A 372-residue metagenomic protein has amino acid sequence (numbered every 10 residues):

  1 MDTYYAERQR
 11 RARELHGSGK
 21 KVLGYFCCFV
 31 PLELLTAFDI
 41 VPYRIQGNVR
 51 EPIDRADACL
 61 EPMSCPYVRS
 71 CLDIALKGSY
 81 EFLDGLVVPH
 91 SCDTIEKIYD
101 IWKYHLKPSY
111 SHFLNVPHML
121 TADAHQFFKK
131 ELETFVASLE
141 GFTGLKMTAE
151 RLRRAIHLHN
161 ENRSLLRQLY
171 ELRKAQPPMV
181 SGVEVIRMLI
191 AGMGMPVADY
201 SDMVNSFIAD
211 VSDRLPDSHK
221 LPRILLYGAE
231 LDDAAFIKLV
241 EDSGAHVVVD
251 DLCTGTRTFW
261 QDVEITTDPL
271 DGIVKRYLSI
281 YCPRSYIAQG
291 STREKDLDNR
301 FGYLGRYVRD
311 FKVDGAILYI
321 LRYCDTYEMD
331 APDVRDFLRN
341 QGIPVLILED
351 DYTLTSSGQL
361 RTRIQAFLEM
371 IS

Functional and structural regions predicted by a protein language model:
M1-A149, D251-T254, F259-S372: Trp/Phe/Arg-rich N-terminal binding region typifying the photolyase-homology
M1-K21, K129, E133, A137-I265 (+2 more regions): A charged, amphipathic alpha-helical module
